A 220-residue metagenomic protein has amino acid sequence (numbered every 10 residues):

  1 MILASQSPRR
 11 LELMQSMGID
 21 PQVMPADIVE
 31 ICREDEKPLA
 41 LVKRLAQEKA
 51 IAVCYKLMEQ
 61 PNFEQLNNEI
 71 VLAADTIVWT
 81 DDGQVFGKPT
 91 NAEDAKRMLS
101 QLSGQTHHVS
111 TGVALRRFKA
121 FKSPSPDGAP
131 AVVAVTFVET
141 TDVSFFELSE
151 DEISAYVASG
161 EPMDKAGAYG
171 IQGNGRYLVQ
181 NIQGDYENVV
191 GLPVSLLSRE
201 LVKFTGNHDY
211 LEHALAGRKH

Functional and structural regions predicted by a protein language model:
M1-I19: N-terminal beta1-alpha1 ligand-phosphate binding loop
I2, Q15, P38-H220: Anionic-ligand binding patches
Q6, A26, F118: Cofactor-binding loop segments of dinucleotide-utilizing enzymes, especially the Rossmann-like FAD- and NAD(P)+-binding
P21-Q22, D209: A local structural micro-motif
Q22-E30: A short beta-strand-loop structural module common to alpha/beta enzyme folds
C32-E36: Short, charged, surface-exposed secondary-structure boundary motifs
